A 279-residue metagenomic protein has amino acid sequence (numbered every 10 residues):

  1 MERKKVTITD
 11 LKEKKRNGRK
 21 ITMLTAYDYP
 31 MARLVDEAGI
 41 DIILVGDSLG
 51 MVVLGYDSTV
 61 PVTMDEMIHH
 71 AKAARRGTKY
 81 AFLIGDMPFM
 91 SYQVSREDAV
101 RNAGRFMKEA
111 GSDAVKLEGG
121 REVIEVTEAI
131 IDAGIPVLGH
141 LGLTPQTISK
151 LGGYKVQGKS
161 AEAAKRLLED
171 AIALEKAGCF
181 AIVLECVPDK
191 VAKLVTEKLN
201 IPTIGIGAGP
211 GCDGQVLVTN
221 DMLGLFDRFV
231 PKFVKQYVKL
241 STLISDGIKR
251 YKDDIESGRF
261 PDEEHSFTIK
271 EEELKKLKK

Functional and structural regions predicted by a protein language model:
E2-K279: Alpha/beta enzyme core
